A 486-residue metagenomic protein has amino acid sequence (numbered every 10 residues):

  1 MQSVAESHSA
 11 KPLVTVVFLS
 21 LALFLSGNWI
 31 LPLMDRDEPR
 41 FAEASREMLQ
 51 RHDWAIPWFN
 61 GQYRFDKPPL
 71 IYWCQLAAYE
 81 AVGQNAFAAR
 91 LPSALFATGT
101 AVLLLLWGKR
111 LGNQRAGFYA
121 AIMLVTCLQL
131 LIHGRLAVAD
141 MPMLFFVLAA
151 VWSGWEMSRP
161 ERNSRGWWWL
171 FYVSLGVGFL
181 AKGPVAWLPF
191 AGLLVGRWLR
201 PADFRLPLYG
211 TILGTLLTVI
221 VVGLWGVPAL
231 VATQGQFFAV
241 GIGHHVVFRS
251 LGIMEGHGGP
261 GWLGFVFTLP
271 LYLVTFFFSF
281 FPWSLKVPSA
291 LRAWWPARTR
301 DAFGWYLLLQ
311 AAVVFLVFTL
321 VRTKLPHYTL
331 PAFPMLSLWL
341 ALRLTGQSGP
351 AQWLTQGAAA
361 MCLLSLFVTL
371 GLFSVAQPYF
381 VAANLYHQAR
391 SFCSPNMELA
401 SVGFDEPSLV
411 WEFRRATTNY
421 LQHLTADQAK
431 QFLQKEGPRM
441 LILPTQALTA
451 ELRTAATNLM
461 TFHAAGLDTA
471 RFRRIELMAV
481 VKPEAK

Functional and structural regions predicted by a protein language model:
Q2-P350, V410, L467-I475: Membrane-integral, polyisoprenol-dependent glycosyltransferases of the GT-C/oligosaccharyltransferase superfamily
A5-E6, V17, L103, R300 (+3 more regions): A broad, low-specificity signal for short, low-complexity segments enriched in glycine/proline and polar/charged
K182, W353-L354, L433-Q434: N-terminal secretory/membrane-targeting helices
A229-Q234, G357, T369-F373: A membrane-periplasm/extracellular boundary helix in multi-pass inner-membrane enzymes that assemble envelope glycans
G304, A332, L336, Q352-T355 (+3 more regions): Alpha-helix N-cap/loop-to-helix boundary motif
L344-L370: Signature aromatic-anchored transmembrane alpha helix within multi-pass, membrane-resident enzymes that catalyze glycan
S365-R473, L477-V481: Short periplasmic/luminal acceptor-recognition loop of GT-C membrane glycosyltransferases, typified by
A485-K486: Short, solvent-exposed mixed-charge patches
